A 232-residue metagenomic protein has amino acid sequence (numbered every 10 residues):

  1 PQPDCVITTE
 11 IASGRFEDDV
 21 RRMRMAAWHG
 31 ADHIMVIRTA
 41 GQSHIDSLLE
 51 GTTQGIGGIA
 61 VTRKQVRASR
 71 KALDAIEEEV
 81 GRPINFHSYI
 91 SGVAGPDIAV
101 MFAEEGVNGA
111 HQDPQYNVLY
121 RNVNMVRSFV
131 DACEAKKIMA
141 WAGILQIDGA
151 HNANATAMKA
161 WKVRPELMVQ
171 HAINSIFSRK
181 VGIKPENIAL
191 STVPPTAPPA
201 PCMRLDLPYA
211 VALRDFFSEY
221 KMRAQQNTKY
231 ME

Functional and structural regions predicted by a protein language model:
P1-W28, D32-E232: Anaerobic metallocofactor- and corrinoid-dependent redox/one-carbon enzyme cores, especially those from methanogenesis
